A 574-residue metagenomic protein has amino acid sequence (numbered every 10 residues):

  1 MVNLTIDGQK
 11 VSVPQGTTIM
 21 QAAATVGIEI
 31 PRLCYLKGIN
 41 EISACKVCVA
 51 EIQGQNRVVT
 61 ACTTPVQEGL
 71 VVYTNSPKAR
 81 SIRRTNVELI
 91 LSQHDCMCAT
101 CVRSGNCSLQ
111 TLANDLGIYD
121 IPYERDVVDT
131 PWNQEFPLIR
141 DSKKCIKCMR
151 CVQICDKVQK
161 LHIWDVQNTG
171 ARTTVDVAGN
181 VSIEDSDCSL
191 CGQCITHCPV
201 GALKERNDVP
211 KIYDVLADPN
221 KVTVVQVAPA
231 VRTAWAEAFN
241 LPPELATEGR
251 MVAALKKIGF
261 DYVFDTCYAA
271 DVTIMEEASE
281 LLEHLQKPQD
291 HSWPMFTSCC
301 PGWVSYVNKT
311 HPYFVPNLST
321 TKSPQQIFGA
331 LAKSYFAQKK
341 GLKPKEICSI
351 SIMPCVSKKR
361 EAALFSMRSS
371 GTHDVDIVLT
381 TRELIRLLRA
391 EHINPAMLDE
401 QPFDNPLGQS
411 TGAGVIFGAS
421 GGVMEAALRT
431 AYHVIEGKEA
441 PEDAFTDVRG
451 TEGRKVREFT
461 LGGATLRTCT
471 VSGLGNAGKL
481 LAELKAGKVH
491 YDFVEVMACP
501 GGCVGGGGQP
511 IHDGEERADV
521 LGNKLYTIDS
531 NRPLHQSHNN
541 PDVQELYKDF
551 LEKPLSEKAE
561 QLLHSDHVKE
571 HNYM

Functional and structural regions predicted by a protein language model:
M1-Q9: Eukaryote-biased recognition of intrinsically disordered, low-complexity regulatory segments
Q9-Q15: A short N-terminal beta-strand-loop micro-motif at the entrance of redox/enzyme domains
Q15-A79, R206-M574: Iron-sulfur-associated redox domains of electron-transfer enzymes in respiratory and anaerobic energy metabolism
K46-L190, L203-D218, V222: Fe-S ferredoxin-like electron-transfer domains and their immediately adjacent linker/connector regions across
I154, H197, A254: Rossmann-fold NAD(P)-dependent oxidoreductase module
Q159, C198, F336-K340: Structural motif corresponding to the C-terminal cap of alpha-helices
S182-K204, N308-P312, T321, V378: Helix-enriched interaction subdomains in cytosolic or periplasmic regions, typified by TIR/SEFIR signaling/NADase cores
